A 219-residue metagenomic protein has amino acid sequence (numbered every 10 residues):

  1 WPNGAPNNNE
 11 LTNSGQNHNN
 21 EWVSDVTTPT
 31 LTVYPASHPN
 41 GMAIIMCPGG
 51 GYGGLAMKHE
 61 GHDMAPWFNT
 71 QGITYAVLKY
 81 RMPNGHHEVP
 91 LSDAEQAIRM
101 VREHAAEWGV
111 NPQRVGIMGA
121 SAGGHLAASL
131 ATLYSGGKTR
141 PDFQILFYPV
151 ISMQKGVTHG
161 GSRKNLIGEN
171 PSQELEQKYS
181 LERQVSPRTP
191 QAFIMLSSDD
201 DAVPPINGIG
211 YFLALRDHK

Functional and structural regions predicted by a protein language model:
W1-M42, H87, L91, V157-T158 (+2 more regions): N-terminal cap/lid segment of alpha/beta-hydrolase-fold proteins
G41-G50: Short beta-strand element of the alpha/beta-hydrolase
A43, N69-A76, G116, F143: A fold-wide structural signal in alpha/beta-hydrolase
A56-A65, A76-P112: Catalytic nucleophile-loop/oxyanion-hole region of alpha/beta-hydrolase and closely related hydrolase-like folds
Q96-S162, E169, E176-Q177, L181: Primarily recognizes the serine-hydrolase "nucleophile elbow" in alpha/beta-hydrolase and SGNH/GDSL folds
R188, F193-L196, D200: Short beta-strand/loop motif that positions the catalytic acidic residue of the alpha/beta-hydrolase fold
D201-G210: Conserved alpha/beta-hydrolase "acid-adjacent" motif
R216-K219: Catalytic histidine neighborhood in serine/cysteine hydrolases with alpha/beta-hydrolase-type architecture
